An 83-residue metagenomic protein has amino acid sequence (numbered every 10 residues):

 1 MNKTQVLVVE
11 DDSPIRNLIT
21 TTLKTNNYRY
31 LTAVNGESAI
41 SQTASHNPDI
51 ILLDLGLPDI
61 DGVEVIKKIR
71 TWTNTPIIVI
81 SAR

Functional and structural regions predicted by a protein language model:
M1-R83: N-terminal/domain-start alpha-helical segments
